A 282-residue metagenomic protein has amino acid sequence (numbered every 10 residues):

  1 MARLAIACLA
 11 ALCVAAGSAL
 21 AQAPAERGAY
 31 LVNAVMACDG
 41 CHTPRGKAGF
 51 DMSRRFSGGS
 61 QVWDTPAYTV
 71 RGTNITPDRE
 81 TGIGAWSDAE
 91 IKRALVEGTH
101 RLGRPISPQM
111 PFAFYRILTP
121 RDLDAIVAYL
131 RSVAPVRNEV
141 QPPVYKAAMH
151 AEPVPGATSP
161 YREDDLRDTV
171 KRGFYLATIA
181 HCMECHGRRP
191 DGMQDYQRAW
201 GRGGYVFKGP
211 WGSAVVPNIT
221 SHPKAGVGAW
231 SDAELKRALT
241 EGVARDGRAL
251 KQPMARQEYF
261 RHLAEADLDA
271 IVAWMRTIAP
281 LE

Functional and structural regions predicted by a protein language model:
A5-A16: Bacterial N-terminal signal peptides
G17-N33, A48, H150-T178, D191-G192 (+1 more regions): Electrostatic cytochrome c docking/interface patches
A23-D39, P120, V170-M183, Q197 (+4 more regions): Sequence context surrounding c-type heme c attachment/ligation sites in exported
G28, V35-R45, I91, I126 (+5 more regions): The canonical Cys-X-X-Cys-His
C41-K47, V96, P111, R131-S132 (+2 more regions): Detector for the c-type heme attachment site
F56-E90, A113-L123, R198-A238, Q257-L268: Electron-transfer interface patches adjacent to heme c in soluble/periplasmic c-type cytochromes and di-/multiheme
A85-E90, H100-P108, G192-D195, A229-E234 (+1 more regions): Extended intrinsically disordered, low-complexity coil regions enriched in Ser, Thr, Gly, Ala and often Pro
N138-M149: Extended, well-folded interaction surfaces typified by the phenylalanyl-tRNA synthetase beta subunit core
